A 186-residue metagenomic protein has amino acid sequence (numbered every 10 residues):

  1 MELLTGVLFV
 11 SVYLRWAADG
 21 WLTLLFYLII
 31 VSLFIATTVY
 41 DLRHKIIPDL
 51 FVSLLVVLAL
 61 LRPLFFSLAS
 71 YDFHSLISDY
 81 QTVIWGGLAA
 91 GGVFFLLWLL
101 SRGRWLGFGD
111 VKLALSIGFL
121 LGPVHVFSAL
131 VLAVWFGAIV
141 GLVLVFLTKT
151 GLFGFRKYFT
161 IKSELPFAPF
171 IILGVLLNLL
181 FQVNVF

Functional and structural regions predicted by a protein language model:
M1-F186: A membrane-topology feature that recognizes alpha-helical transmembrane segments and their immediate juxtamembrane
